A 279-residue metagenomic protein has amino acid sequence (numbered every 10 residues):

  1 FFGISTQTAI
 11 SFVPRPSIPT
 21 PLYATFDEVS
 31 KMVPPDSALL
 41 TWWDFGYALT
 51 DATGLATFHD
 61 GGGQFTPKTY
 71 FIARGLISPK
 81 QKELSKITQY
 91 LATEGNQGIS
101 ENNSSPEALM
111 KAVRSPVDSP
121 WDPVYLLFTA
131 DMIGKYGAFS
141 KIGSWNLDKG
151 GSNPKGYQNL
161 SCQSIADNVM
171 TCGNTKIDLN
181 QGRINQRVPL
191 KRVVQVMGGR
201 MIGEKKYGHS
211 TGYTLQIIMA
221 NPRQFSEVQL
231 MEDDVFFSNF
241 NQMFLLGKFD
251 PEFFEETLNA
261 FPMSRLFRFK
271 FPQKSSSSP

Functional and structural regions predicted by a protein language model:
F1-P279: Extracytoplasmic
